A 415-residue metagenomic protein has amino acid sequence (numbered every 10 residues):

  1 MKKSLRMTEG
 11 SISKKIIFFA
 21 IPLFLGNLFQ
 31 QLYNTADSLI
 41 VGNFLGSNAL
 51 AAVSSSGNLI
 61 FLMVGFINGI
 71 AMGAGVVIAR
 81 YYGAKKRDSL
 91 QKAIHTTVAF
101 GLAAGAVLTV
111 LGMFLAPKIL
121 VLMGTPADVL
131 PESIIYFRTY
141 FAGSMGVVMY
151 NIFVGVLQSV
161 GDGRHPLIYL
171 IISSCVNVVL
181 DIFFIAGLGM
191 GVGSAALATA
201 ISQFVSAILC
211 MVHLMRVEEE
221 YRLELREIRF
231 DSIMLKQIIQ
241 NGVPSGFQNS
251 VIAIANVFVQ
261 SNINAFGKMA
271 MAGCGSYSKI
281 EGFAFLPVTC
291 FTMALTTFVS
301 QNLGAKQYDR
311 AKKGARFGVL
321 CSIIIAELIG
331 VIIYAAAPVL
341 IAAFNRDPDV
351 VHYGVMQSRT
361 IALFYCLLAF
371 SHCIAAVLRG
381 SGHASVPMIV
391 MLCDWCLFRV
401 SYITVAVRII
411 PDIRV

Functional and structural regions predicted by a protein language model:
M1-A20, I78-M145, G187-V243, V299-F364 (+1 more regions): Short alpha-helical transmembrane segments in multi-pass integral membrane proteins
E9, S13-L32, A36, L59-F66 (+7 more regions): Residue-level signal for short hydrophobic patches within transmembrane helices of multi-pass membrane transporters
F18-D37, T139, Y150, S173 (+4 more regions): Transmembrane helical elements of multi-pass membrane transporters/channels
L28, L32-A51, L120-A127, F183-M190 (+5 more regions): Helix-terminus/linker motif at the lipid-water interface of multi-pass membrane proteins
L50-V110, V147-P166, Q260, C274-A337 (+1 more regions): Small-residue-rich hydrophobic transmembrane alpha-helices
G57-I60, A104, I172-N177, A198-S206 (+3 more regions): Transmembrane alpha-helical core residues of multi-pass small-molecule transporters, especially secondary transporters
L62-G65, T109, N177-D181, A207-M211 (+3 more regions): Hydrophobic transmembrane alpha-helices of multi-pass small-molecule transporters
G112, G155, D181, I185 (+7 more regions): Structural signal for membrane-spanning alpha-helices in multi-pass inner-membrane proteins, emphasizing helix cores
